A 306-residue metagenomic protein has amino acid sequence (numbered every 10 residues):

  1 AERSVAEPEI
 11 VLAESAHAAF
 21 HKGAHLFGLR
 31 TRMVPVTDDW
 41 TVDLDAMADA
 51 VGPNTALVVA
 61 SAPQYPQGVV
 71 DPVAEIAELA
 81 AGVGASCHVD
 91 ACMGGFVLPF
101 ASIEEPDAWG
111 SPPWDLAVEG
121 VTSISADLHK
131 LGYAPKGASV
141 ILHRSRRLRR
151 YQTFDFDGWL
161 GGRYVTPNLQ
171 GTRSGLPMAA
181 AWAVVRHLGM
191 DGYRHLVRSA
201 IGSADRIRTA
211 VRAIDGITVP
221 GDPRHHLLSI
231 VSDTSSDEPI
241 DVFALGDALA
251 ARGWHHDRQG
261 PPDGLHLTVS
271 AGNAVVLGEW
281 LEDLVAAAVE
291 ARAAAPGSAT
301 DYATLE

Functional and structural regions predicted by a protein language model:
A1-L57, A77-E78: PLP-dependent aspartate aminotransferase-fold enzymes
F27, G82-V83, I214: Helix C-cap/helix->beta junction micro-motif
V42-A91: Active-site phosphate-binding strand-loop segment of PLP-dependent enzymes
L44-A46, V70-G82, G94-S123: Active-site pre-lysine segment of PLP-dependent enzymes
I103, D107-H226, V231-S236, L305-E306: Active-site C-terminal subdomain of aminotransferase-like
R194-V197, A204-R206, A213-D215, V231-E306: Non-catalytic terminal extensions of PLP-dependent enzymes
